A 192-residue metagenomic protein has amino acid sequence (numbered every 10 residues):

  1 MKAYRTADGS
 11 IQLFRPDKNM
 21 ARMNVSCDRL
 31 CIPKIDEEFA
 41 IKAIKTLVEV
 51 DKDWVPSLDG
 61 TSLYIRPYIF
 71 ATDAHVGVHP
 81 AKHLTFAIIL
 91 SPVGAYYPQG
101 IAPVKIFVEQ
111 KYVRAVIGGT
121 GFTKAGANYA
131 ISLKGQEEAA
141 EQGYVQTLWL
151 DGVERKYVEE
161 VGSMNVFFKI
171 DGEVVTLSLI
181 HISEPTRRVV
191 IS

Functional and structural regions predicted by a protein language model:
M1-Q146, L150-V153, S192: Conserved alpha/beta cores of soluble small-molecule-handling proteins
T6, T176, T186-R187: Ser/Thr-centric signal marking residues that sit in or immediately flank functional binding/regulatory motifs
D17, L177-I180: Secondary-structure transition/turn motif
N19, V153-E154, G162-M164, R187: A generic "binding-loop/recognition-motif" signal
A115-T120, G172-V174, S183: C-terminal, well-structured catalytic/ligand-binding subdomain of enzymes
K156-S178: Glycine- and Gly-Pro-enriched alpha-helical subdomains that act as flexible, kink-prone "lid/hinge" or packing modules
I180-S192: Single conserved hydrophobic/aromatic residue that forms the stacking wall/gate of nucleotide- or nucleobase-binding
